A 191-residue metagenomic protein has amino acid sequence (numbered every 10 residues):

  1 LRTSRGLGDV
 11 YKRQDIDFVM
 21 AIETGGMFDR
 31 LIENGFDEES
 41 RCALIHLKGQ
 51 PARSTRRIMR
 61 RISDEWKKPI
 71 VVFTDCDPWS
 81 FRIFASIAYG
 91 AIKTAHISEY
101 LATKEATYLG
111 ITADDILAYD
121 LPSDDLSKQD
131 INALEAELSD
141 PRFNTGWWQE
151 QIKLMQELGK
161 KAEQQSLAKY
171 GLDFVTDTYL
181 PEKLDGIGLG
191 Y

Functional and structural regions predicted by a protein language model:
L1-Y11: Single conserved hydrophobic/aromatic residue that forms the stacking wall/gate of nucleotide- or nucleobase-binding
G6-G8, G49, S80: Glycine-centered flexibility sites
V10-Y11, C42, C76: Generic recognition of cysteine residues
K12-V19: A short, charged/proline- and glycine-enriched loop that marks the coil->beta-strand transition at the N-terminal
Q14, D37, L101-K104: A generic structural signal for short, non-catalytic loop/turn and secondary-structure boundary residues
V19-K68: Acidic, glycine-rich catalytic loops of TOPRIM or P-loop NTPase phosphate-binding modules used across DNA replication
S54-Y191: TOPRIM fold recognition
